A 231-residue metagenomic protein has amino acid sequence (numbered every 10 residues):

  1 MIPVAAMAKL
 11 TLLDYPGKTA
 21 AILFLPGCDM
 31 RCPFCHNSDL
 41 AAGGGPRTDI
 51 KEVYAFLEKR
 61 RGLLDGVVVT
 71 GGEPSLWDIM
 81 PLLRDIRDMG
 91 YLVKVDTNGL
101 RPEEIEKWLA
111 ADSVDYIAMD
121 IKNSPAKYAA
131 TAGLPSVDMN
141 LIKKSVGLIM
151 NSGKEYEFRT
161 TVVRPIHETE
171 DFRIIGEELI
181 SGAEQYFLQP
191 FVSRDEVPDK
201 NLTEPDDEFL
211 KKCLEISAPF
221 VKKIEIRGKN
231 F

Functional and structural regions predicted by a protein language model:
M1-T19: Short, charged low-complexity linear segments at domain edges
M7, Q189-F191, I226-F231: Conserved beta-strand termini and adjacent loop/short-helix elements that scaffold enzyme active sites in alpha/beta
Y15-I50: Canonical Radical SAM [4Fe-4S] cluster-binding loop centered on the CxxxCxxC motif and its immediate flanking residues
F24, T70-G72: A secondary-structure boundary/capping signal
S38-V68: Conserved alpha-helical substructure of the radical SAM core
L40, G72, K122, F191 (+1 more regions): Flexible loop residues that form catalytic and substrate-binding hotspots at small-molecule/glycan-binding clefts
Y54-G66, S75-D206: Conserved AdoMet/S-adenosylmethionine-binding subsite of the radical SAM
K211-F231: A C-terminal junction/extension of Radical SAM enzymes
